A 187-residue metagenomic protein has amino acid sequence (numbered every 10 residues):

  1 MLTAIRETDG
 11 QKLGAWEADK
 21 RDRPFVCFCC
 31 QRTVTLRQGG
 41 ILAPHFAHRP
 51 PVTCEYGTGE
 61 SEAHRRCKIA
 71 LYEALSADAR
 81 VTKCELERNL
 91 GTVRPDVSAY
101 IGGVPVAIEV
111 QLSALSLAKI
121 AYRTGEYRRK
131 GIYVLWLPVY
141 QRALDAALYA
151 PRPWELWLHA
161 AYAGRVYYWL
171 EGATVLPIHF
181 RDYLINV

Functional and structural regions predicted by a protein language model:
M1-K12, D19-K20, A146-V187: Non-catalytic C-terminal interaction segments of nucleic acid-processing enzymes
M1-L71: N-terminal cysteine/histidine-rich coordination modules
I5, F28, E85-E87, S98 (+1 more regions): Residues in well-ordered beta-strands of folded domains
L13-D19, T33-L36, Y72-A107, L115-S116: Active-site metal-binding core of divalent-cation-utilizing nuclease and nuclease-like domains
F25, P95-V97, R165: Residue-level detector of beta-strand structural context in well-folded domains
P50, V110-L112: Short glycine-centered, acidic/aromatic-flanked micro-motifs in structured strand/loop junctions that mark active-site
Y56-G57, A107-E109: A short, structure-level motif marking secondary-structure boundaries and short turns
G91, L112-E171: Catalytic cores of nucleic-acid endonucleases
